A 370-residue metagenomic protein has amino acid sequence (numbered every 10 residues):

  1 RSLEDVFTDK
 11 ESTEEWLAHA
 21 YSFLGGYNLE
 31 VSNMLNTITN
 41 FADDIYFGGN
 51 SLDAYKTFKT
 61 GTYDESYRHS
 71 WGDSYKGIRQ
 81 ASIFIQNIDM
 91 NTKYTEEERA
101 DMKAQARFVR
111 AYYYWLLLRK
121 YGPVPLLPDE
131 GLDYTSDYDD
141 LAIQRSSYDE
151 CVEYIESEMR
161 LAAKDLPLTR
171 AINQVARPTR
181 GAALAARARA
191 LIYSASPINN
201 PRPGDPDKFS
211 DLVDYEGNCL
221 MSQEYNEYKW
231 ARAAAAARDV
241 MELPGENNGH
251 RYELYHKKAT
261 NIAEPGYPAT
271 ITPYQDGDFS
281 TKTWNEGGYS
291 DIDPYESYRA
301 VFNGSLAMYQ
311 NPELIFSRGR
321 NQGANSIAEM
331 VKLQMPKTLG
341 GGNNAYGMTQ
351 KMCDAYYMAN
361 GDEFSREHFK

Functional and structural regions predicted by a protein language model:
R1-S51, V124, P128, R180-G181 (+1 more regions): An aromatic- and glycine-enriched ligand-binding surface/loop that stacks and positions planar moieties
D5-S32, Y46-Y121, Y138-V175, R180: Conserved, well-structured interaction surfaces
S82, Q86, A188, R238-D239: Short, acidic/charged, Gly/Pro-enriched secondary-structure junctions
R107, L184-A190: TPR/Sel1-like alpha-solenoid repeat signature
K120, T135, P197: Flexible, glycine-rich phosphate/dinucleotide-binding loops and adjacent beta-alpha linkers at cofactor/substrate
L132-D140, V213-G217: Short glycine/proline- and charge-enriched loop/turn segments that cap or connect secondary-structure elements
